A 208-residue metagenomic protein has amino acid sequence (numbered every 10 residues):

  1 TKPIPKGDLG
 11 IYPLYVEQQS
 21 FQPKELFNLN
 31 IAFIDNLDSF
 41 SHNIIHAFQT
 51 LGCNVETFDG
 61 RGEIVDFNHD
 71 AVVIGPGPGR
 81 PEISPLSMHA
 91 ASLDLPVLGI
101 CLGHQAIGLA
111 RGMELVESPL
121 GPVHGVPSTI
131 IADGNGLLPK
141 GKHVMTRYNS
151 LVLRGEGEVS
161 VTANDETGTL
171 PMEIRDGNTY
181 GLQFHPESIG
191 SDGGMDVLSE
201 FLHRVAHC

Functional and structural regions predicted by a protein language model:
T1-F33, I64-N68, G79-D94, L98 (+1 more regions): Amide-donor transfer/coupling interface in amidating biosynthetic enzymes
N30-I100, Q105, R111: Flexible gly/pro-rich beta->alpha loop and the following alpha-helix that scaffold active-site loops
D38, I107-G108, V152, G190: Hydrophobic side chains within alpha-helical segments
G108-L109, T146: Active-site-adjacent pocket-lining segments in enzyme domains
